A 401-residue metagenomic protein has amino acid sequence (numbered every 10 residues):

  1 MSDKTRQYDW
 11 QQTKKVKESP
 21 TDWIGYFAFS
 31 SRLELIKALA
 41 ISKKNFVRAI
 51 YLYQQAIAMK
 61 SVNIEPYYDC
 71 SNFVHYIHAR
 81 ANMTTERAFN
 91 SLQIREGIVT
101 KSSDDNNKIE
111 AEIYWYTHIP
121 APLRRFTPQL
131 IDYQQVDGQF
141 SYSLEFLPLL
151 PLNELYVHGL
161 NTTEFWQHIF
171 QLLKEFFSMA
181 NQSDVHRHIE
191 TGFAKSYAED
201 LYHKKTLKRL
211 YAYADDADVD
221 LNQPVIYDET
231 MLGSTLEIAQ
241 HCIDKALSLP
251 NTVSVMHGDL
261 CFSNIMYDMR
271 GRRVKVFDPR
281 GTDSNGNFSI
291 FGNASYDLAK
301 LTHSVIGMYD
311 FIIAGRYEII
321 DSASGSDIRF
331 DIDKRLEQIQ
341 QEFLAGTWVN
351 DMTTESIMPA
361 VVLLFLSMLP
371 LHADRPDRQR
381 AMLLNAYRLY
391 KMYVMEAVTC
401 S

Functional and structural regions predicted by a protein language model:
M1-K60: Conserved core of the sugar-phosphate nucleotidyltransferase
A28, S143-L144: Conserved hydrophobic/aromatic residues on the N-lobe beta-strands of protein kinase domains
S42-V99: Left-handed beta-helix
E86-H118, E145, L152-N161: ATP-binding glycine-rich loop module of kinase domains
P122-Q135: Conserved HxN/HPN-centered segment at the entrance to the catalytic loop of eukaryotic protein kinase-like domains
N153-A217, G233-P250, P359-L363: Conserved kinase catalytic-core helix
Q240-G292: Active-site acidic catalytic loop and adjacent metal/ATP-binding pocket of ATP-dependent phosphoryl transfer enzymes
V274, T282-G346, V362-D377: Active-site activation/catalytic loop segments of kinase-like enzymes and analogous catalytic loops in related
